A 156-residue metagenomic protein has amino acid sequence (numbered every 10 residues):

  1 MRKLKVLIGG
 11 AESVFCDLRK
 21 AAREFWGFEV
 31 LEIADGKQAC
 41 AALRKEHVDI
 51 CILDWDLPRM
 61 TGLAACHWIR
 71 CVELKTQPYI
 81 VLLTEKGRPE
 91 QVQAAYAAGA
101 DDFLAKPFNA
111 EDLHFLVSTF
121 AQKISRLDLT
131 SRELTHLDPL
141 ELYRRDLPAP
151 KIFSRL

Functional and structural regions predicted by a protein language model:
L4, D35, T61-A64: Acidic catalytic/metal-coordinating carboxylates
S13-L31: Two-component/phosphorelay signaling modules centered on CheY-like receiver
K20, A64, G87-D102: Alpha4 helix (beta4-alpha4-beta5 surface) of REC/receiver domains from two-component response regulators
A41, L63-T76: Short amphipathic alpha-helix used as the core "switch/output" element in two-component signaling
H47-L53, L57: Active-site beta3 strand of CheY-like receiver
E90, F108-V117: C-terminal output helix
Q122-L156: CheY-like receiver
